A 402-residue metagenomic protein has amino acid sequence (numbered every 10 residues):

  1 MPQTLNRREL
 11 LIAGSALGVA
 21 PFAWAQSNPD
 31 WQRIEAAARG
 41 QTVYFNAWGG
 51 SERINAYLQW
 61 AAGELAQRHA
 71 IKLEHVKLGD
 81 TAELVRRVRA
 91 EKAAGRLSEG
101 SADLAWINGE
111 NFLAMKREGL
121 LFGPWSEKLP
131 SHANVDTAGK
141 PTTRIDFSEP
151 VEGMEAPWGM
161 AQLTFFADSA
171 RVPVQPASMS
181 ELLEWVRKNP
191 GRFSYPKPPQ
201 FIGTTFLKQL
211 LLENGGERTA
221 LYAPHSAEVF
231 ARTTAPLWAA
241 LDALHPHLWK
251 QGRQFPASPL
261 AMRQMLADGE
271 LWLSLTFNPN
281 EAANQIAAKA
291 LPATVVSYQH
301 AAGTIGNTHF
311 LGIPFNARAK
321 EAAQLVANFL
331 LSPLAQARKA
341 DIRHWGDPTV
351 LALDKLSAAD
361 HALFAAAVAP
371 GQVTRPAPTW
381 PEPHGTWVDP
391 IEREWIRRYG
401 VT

Functional and structural regions predicted by a protein language model:
P2-L17: N-terminal secretory signal peptides and thylakoid transit peptides that target proteins across membranes
W31-R39, N46, S51-K72, F165: Short, polar/charged alpha-helical segment
W48-W60, V76-E83, S98, A102-L260: Extracytoplasmic ligand-binding site segments that recognize negatively charged/polar headgroups
F112-A114, L273-P292: A ligand-binding cleft/hinge motif common to bilobed small-molecule-binding domains
F122-N134, E155, L183, A287 (+2 more regions): Short beta-strand->loop
F147, A161, A240-H247, F255 (+2 more regions): Periplasmic-binding protein-like
Q264, P370-T402: Conserved C-terminal helix/tail region of periplasmic/extracytoplasmic solute-binding proteins
T304, H309-P376: Mature extracytoplasmic/periplasmic domains
